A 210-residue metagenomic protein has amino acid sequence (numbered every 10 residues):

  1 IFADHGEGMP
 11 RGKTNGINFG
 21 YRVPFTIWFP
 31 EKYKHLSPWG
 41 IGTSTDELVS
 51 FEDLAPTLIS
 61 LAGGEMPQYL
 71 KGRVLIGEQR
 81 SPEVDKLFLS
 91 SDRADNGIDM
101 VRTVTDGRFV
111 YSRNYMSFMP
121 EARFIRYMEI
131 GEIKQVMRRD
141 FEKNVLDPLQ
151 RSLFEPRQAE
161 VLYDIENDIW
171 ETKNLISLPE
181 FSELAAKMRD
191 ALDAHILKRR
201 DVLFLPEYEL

Functional and structural regions predicted by a protein language model:
I1-A3, P24-I27, L54-I59, L162-D168: Beta-strand elements within well-structured catalytic alpha/beta cores of enzymes that handle phosphate/sulfate esters
I1-D46, S50, Y69, N96: Histidine-centered active-site microenvironments of extracellular/periplasmic hydrolases and transferases
A3-M9, N15, A191-L210: Short, solvent-exposed turn/loop segments enriched in Gly/Ser/Thr/Pro and often Arg
H5-P10, N18-G20, R108-S112, Y163 (+1 more regions): Active-site regions of oxyanion-processing enzymes, predominantly non-cytosolic
P10-N15, P38, S60, R123-F124 (+1 more regions): Short, solvent-exposed loop/turn and secondary-structure capping segments
N18, A94-S177, P206: C-terminal, low-complexity/hydrophilic appendages and adjacent surface loops of extracellular/periplasmic anionic
G42-D106, K173, F181-A186, D190 (+1 more regions): Polar, surface-exposed loop/tail segments that function as active-site lids or cofactor/substrate-recognition elements
